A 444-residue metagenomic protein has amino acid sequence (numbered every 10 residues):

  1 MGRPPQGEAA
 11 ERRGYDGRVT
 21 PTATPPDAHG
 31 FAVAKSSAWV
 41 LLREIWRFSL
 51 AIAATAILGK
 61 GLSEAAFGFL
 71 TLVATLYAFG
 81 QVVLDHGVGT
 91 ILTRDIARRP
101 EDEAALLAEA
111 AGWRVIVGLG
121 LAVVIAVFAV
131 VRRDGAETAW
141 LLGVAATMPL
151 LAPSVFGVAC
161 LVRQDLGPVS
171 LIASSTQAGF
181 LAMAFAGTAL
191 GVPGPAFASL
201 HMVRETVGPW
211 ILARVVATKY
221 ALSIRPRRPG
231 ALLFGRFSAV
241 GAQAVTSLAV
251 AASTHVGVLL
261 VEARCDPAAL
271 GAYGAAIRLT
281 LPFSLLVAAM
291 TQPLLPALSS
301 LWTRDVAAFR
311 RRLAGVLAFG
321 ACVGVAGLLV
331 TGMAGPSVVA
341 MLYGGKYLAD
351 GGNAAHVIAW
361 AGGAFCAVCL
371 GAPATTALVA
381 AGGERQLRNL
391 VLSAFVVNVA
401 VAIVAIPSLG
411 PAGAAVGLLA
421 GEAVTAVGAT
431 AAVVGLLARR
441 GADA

Functional and structural regions predicted by a protein language model:
R18-V33, G167, G194-L200, W210-T254 (+3 more regions): Interhelical loop/hinge segments that connect adjacent transmembrane helices in multipass membrane
H29-G89, L181, G241-A268, L418 (+1 more regions): Signature of the first transmembrane helix
K35-A51, V73, V82-A129, V306-L328: Membrane-water interface segments that mark the loop-to-transmembrane alpha-helix transition
S49-A66, T188-L190, A251-P282, A297-S300 (+2 more regions): Helix-terminus/linker motif at the lipid-water interface of multi-pass membrane proteins
A51, L84-E101, V162, A276 (+3 more regions): Helix-loop junctions and terminal segments of transmembrane helices in multi-pass membrane transport/translocation
D95-R98, P149-S175, A359, G363-L390: Membrane-interface junctions at transmembrane-helix termini in multi-pass inner-membrane proteins
A129-V144, P267, G332-C366: Interfacial segments at transmembrane-helix termini and the short loops linking adjacent helices
L141-A145, P149, S170-Y220, F395-V397 (+1 more regions): Hydrophobic alpha-helical transmembrane segments
